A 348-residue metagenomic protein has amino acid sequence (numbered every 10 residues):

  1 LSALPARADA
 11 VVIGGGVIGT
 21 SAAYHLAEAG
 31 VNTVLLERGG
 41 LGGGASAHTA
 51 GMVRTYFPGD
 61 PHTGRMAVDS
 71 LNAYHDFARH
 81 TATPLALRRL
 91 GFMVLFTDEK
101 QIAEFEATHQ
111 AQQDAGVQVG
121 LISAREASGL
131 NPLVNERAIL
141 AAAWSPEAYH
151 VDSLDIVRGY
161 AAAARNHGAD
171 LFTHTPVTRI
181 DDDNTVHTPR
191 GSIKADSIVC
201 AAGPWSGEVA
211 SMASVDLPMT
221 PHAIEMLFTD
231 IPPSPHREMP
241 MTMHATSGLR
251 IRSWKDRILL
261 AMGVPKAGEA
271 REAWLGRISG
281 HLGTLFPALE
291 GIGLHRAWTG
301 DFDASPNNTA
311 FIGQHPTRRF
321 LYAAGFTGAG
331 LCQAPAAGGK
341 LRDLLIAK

Functional and structural regions predicted by a protein language model:
P5-A8, T188-S197: Core beta-strand elements of the Rossmann-like FAD/NAD(P) dinucleotide-binding domain in flavoenzyme oxidoreductases
A8-V34: N-terminal Rossmann-like FAD-binding beta1-loop-alpha1 element of flavoenzymes
Y24-E28, V53, T83-G91, S192 (+2 more regions): Active-site substrate-recognition segment that forms the wall of the catalytic cavity or substrate channel
A27-A47: Glycine-rich FAD pyrophosphate-binding loop
G42, S128-E136, G291-Q333: FAD-binding beta-loop-beta segment adjacent to the flavin cofactor pocket
G51-L130, G248-L249, E269, L282: Dinucleotide-binding Rossmann-like beta1-alpha1 core, especially the glycine-rich loop that anchors the ADP
M52, P58, A148-S153, G248 (+3 more regions): Glycine-rich phosphate/pyrophosphate-binding beta-alpha loops
D76, R88, F96-H167, T173 (+2 more regions): Flavin (FAD/FMN) cofactor-binding and adjacent substrate-gating region of FAD-dependent oxidoreductase domains
